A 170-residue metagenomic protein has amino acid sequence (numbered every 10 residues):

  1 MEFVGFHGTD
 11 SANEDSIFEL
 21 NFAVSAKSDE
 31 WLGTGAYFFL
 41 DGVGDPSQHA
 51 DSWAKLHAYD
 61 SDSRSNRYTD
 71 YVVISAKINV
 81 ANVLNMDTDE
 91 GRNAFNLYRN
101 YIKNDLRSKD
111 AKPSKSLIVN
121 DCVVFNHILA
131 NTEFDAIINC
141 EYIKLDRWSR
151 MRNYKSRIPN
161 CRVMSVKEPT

Functional and structural regions predicted by a protein language model:
M1-L32: ADP-ribose/NAD+-binding catalytic cleft of ART/PARP-like enzymes
E2, L32-G35, T69-V72: Residues that flank catalytic or metal-binding motifs in active/ligand-binding sites
G5-A12, A36-V43, I78-N82: Short, flexible loop/turn elements at secondary-structure junctions
G8, E19, R67-T170: Active-site and NAD+-binding cores of ADP-ribose-processing enzymes
D15-S16, S47-H49, N85-D87: Short helix/loop capping segments that flank catalytic or ligand/cofactor-binding pockets
A26-H57: Extended catalytic/binding region for NAD+/ADP-ribose chemistry, centered on the ART fold
A58-Y59, A81: Short edge-strand/loop segments of extracellular domains
